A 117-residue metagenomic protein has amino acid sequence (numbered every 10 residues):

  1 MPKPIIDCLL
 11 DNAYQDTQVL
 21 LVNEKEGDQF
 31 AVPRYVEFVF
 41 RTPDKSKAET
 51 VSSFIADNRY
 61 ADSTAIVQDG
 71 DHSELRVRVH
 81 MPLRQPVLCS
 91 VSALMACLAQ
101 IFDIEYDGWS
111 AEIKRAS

Functional and structural regions predicted by a protein language model:
M1-S117: Long, contiguous binding/interaction regions
